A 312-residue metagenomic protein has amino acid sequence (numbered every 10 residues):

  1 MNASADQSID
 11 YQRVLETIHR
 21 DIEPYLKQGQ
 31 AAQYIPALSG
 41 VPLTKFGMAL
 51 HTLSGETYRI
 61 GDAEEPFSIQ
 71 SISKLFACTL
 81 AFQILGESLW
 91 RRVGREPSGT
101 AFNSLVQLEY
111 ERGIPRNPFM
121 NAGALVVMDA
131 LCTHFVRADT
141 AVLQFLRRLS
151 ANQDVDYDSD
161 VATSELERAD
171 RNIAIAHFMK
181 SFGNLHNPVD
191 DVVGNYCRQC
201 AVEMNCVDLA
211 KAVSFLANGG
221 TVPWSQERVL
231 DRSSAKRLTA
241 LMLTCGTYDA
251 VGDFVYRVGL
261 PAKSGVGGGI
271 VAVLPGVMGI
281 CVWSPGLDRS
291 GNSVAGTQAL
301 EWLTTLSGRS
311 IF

Functional and structural regions predicted by a protein language model:
M1-Y11, R20, K27-P42, S68-F76 (+1 more regions): Non-catalytic interaction/Regulatory regions outside core domains
N2-K27, Q83-Q199: Active-site-adjacent helix/loop patches that line small-molecule binding or acyl-intermediate pockets
H19, G219-F312: Structured C-terminal helix/loop/strand segments within mature extracytoplasmic catalytic/sensor domains
E23-I60, V271-A272: A short, well-structured edge-of-sheet supersecondary motif
L38-V41, P115-N117, E167, G259-K263 (+1 more regions): Short Gly/Pro-enriched turn/cap motifs at secondary-structure boundaries
G55, S68-W90, A212, I280: Active-site SXXK
E64-P66: A short acidic/small-residue loop/turn micro-motif
V136, L166-A169, I173-R237, D288-S293: Penicillin-binding protein/beta-lactamase superfamily catalytic region
